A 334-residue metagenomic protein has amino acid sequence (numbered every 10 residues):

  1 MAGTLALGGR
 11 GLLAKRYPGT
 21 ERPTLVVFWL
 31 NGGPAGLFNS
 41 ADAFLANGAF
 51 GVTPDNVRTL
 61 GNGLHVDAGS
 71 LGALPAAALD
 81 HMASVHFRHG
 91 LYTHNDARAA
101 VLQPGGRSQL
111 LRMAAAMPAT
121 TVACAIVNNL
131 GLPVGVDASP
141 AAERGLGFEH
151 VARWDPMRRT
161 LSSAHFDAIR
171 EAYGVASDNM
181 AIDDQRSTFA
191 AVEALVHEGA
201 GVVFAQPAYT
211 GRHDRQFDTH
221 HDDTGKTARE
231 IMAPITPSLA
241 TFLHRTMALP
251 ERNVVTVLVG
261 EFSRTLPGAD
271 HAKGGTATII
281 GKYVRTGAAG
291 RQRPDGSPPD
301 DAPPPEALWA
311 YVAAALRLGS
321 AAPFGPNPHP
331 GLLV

Functional and structural regions predicted by a protein language model:
M1-V334: Ligand-binding pockets and gating/stacking loops
